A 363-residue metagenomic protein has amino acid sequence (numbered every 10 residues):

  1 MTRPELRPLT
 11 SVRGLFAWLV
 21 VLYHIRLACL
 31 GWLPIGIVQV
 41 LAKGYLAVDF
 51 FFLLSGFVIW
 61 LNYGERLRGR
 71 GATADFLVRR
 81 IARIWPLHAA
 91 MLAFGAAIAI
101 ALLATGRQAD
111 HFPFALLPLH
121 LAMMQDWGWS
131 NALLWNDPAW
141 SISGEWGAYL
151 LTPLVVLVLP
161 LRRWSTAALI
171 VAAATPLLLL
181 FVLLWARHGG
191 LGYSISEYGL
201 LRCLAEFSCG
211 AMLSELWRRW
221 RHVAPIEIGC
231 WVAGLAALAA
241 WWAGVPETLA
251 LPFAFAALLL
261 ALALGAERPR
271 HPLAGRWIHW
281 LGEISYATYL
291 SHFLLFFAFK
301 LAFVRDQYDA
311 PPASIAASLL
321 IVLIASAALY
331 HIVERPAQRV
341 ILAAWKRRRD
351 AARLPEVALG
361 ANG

Functional and structural regions predicted by a protein language model:
M1-P8, L15-G44, I59-G71, G128-S130 (+4 more regions): Alpha-helical transmembrane segments in multi-pass integral membrane proteins
T10, F76, S141-S143, Y149 (+1 more regions): Short alpha-helical catalytic segment bearing the HExxH-like zincin motif of zinc-dependent metalloproteases
V12-A17, S55, I84-A89, S143-P153 (+2 more regions): Conserved beta-strand->loop/alpha-helix structural units within folded catalytic cores of enzymes with alpha/beta
K43, N62-Y63, V78, I84-G144 (+4 more regions): Membrane-interface helix-loop-helix regions
D49-F51, L204-A205: His/acidic/aromatic-lined binding-pocket segments of jelly-roll/cupin-type domains and related regulatory beta-sandwich
F51, F112, W164-V171, A224-W231: Membrane-interfacial loop-to-transmembrane alpha-helix junctions, especially the N-terminal start
R80, I84-H88, R162, I284-T288: Loop-to-transmembrane-helix entry motif
A122-T175, L329: Hydrophobic alpha-helical segments with transmembrane-like composition
